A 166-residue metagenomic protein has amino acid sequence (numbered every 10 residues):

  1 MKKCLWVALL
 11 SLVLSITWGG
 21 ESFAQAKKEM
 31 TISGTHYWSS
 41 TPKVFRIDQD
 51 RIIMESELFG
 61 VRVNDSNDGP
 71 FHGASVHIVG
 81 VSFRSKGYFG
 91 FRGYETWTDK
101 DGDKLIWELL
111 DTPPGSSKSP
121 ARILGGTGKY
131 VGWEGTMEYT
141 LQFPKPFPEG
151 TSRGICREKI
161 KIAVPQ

Functional and structural regions predicted by a protein language model:
M1-L5: Positively charged n-region of N-terminal signal peptides that target proteins for export
W6-V7, S66: General helical structural elements
V7-T17: Bacterial N-terminal signal peptides
F23-Q166: Beta-strand-enriched cores of mature, soluble protein domains
